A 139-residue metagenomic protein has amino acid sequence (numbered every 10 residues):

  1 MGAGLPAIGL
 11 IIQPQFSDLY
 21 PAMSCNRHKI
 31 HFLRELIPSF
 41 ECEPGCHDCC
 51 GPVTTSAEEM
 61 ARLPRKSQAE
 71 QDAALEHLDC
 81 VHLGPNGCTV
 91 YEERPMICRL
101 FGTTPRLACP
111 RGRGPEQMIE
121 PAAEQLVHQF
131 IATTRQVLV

Functional and structural regions predicted by a protein language model:
A7-I11: Generic short N-terminal amphipathic or hydrophobic helices
I12-V139: Short loop/turn segments that flank or connect secondary-structure elements
